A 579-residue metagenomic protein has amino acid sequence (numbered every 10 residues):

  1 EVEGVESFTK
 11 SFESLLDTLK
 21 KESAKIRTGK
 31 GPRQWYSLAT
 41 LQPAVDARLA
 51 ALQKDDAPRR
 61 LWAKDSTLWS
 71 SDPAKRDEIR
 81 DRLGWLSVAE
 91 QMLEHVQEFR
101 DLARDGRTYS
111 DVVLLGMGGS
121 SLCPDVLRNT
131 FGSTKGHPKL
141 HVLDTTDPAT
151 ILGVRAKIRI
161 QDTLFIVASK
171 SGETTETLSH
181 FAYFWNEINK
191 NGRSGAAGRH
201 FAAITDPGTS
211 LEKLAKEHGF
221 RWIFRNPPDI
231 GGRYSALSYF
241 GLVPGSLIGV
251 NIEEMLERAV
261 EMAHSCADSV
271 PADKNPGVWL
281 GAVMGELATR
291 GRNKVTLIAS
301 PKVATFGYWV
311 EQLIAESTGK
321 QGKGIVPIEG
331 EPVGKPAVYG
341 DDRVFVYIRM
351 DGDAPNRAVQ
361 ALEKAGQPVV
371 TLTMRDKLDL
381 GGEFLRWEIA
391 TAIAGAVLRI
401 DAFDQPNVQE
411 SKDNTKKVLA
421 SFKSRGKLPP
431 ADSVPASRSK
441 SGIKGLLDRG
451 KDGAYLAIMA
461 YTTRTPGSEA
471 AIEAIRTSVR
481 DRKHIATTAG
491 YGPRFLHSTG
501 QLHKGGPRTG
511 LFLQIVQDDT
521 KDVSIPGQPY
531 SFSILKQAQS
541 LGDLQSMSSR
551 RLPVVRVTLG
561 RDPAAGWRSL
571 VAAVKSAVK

Functional and structural regions predicted by a protein language model:
F8: Conserved, mostly hydrophobic/aromatic
K25-P32, D404, Q409, S424 (+4 more regions): C-terminal amphipathic alpha-helical interaction region
G29-G106, G381-E383, A394-V397, D404-E410 (+3 more regions): Extended, charge-enriched "interface" segments that sit outside catalytic cores
D101-V270, V344, I348-L372: Glycine-rich phosphate-binding loops that contact phosphosugars or nucleotide phosphates
S110-D162, T296-V338, K483-G490, R494: Anionic-ligand anchoring segments at beta-strand to alpha-helix junctions in alpha/beta enzyme folds, i.e., glycine
K190-V344, K377-A486, H497: Active-site phosphate/pyrophosphate-binding segments
A299-P301, I348-G352, M459-R464, I515-D518 (+1 more regions): Structural motif
L496-P529: Conserved, well-ordered active-site substructure
